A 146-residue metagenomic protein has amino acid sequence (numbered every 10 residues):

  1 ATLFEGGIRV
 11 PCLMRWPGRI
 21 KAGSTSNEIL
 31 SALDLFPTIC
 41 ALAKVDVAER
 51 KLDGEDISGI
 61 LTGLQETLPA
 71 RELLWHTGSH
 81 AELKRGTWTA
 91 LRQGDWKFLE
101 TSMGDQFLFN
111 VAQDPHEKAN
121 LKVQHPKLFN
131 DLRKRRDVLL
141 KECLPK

Functional and structural regions predicted by a protein language model:
A1-E5, R19-S24, E28, L33-V111 (+1 more regions): C-terminal cap/loop subdomain of S1 sulfatases and analogous C-terminal strand-loop tails that border
R9: Conserved nucleotide-sugar donor-binding catalytic segment
C12-M14: Short glycine- and hydrophobic/aromatic-rich loop-to-beta-strand nucleating segment in the catalytic cores
P69, K127-N130: Cytochrome P450 catalytic domain signature, combining two hallmark sequence patches
D114: Intrinsically disordered, low-complexity polar regions and short flexible loop motifs
A119-K127: Active-site-proximal N-terminal segment of extracellular/periplasmic enzymes that hydrolyze or transfer
H125, L132-R136: Short amphipathic alpha-helical coiled-coil/interface segments
